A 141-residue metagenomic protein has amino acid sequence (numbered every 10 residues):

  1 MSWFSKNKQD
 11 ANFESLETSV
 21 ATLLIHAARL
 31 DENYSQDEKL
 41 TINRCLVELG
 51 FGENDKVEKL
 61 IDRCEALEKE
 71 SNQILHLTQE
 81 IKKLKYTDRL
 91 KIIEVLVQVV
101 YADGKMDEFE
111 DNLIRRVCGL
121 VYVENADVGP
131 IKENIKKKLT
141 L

Functional and structural regions predicted by a protein language model:
M1-L30, S35-L141: Small-residue-enriched hydrophobic alpha-helices in membranes
